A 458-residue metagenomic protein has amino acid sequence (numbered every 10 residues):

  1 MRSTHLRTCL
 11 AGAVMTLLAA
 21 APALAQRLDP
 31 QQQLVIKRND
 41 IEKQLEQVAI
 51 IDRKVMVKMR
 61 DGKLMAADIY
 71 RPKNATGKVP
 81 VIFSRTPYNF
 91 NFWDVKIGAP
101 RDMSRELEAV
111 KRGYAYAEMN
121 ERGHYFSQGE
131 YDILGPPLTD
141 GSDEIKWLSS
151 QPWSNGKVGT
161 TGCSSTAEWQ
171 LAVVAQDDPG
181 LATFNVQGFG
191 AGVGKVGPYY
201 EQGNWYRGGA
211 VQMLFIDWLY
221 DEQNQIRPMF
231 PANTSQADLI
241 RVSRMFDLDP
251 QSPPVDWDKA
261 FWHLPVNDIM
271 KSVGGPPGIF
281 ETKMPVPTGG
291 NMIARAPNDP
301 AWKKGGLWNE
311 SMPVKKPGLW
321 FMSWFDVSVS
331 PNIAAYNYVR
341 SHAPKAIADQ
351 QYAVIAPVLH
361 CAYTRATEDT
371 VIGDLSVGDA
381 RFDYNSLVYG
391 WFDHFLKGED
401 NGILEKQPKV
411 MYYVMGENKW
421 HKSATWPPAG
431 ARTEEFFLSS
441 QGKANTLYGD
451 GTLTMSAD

Functional and structural regions predicted by a protein language model:
C9-A20: Bacterial N-terminal signal peptides
V35-G77: N-terminal cap/lid segment of alpha/beta-hydrolase-fold proteins
R38, Q236-G274, T370-D458: C-terminal, loop-rich substrate-recognition/catalytic regions characterized by aromatic stacking residues
D40, D102-M103, K111, A175-D177 (+1 more regions): Accessory cap/linker subdomain of secreted extracellular hydrolases
T76-S150, P198-Y199, G203-W205, T364-L375: Cap/lid segment of the alpha/beta-hydrolase catalytic domain
P152-S165: Alpha/beta-hydrolase fold nucleophile elbow
V314, W320-M322: Short beta-strand/loop motif that positions the catalytic acidic residue of the alpha/beta-hydrolase fold
S330-Q351: Active-site-adjacent alpha-helix of alpha/beta-hydrolase-fold enzymes
